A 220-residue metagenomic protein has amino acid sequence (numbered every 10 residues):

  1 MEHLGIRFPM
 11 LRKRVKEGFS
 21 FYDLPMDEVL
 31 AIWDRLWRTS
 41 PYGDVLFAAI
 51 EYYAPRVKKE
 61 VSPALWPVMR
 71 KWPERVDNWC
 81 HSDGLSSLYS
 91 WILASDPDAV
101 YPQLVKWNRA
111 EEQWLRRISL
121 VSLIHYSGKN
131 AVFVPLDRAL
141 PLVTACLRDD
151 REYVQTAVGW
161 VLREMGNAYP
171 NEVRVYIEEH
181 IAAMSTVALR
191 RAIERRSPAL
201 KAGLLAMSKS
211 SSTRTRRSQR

Functional and structural regions predicted by a protein language model:
M1-R220: Alpha-helical scaffold domains
